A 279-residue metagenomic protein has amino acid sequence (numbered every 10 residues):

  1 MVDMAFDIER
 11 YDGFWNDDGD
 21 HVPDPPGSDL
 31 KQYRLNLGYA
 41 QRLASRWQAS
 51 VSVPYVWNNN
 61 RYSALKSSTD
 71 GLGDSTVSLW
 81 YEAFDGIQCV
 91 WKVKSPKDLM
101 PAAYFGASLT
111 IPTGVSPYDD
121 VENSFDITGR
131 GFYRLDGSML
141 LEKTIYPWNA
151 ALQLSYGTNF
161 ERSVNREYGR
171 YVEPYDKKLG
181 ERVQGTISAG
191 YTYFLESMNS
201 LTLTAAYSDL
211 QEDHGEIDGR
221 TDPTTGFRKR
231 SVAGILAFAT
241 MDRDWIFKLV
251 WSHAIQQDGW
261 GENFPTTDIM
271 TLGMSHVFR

Functional and structural regions predicted by a protein language model:
M1-E9, S52-P54, K92, G106-T110 (+3 more regions): Transmembrane beta-strands of outer-membrane beta-barrel proteins
M1-W15, D85-A102, R279: Outer-membrane beta-barrel biogenesis signature
M4-F6, L37-Q41, V51, V77-Y81 (+8 more regions): Residues on the lipid-exposed face of transmembrane beta-strands in outer-membrane beta-barrel proteins
I8-R34, Y118-G129: Surface-exposed strand-loop-strand hairpins of Gram-negative outer-membrane beta-barrel proteins
R10-D17, H21-P25, R162-R279: Outer membrane beta-barrel transmembrane domains
D29-L35, T69-V77, L99-P101, G129-L135 (+3 more regions): Residues that define the transmembrane beta-barrel architecture of outer-membrane proteins
A44-R46, V56, F84-G86, M100 (+4 more regions): Outer-membrane beta-barrel channels and translocator barrels
W57-K178: Outer-membrane pore/translocation modules
